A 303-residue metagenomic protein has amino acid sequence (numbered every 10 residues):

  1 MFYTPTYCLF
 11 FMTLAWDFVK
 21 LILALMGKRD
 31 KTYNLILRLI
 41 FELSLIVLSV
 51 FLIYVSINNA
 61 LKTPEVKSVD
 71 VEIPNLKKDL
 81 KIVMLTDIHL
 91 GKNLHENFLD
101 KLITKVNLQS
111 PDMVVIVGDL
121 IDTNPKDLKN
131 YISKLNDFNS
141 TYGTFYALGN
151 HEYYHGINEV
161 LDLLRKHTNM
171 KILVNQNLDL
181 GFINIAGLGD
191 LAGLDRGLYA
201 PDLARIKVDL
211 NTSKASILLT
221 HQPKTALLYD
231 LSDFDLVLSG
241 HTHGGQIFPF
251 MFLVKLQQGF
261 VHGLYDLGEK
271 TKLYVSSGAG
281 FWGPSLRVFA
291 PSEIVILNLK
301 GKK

Functional and structural regions predicted by a protein language model:
M1-L61: Non-catalytic terminal accessory segments
T4, L9-M12, D70, L173 (+1 more regions): Non-transmembrane, interaction-prone segments in cytosolic or luminal domains
L23, D30, L43-L52, N58-T63 (+1 more regions): Acidic, His/Gly-rich catalytic cores of divalent-metal-dependent hydrolytic chemistry
S49-N75, K92-N97: Hydrophobic alpha-helical transmembrane segments in integral membrane proteins
E72-K303: Soluble catalytic domains of enzymes that build or remodel membrane lipids, polysaccharides, and related
